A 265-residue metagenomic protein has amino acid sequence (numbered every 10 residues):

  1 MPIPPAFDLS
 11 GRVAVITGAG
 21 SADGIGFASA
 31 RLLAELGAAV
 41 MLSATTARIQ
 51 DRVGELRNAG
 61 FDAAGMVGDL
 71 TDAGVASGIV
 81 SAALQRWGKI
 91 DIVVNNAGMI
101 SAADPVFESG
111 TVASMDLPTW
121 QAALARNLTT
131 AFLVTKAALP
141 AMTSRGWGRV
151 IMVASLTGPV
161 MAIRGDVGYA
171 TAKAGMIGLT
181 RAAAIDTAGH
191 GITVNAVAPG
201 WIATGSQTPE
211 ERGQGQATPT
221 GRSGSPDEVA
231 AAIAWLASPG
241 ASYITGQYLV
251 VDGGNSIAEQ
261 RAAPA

Functional and structural regions predicted by a protein language model:
P2-P5, A234, T245-A265: Short C-terminal tail/terminal secondary-structure segment of NAD(P)H-dependent dehydrogenase/reductase domains
D8-M41: Canonical Rossmann dinucleotide-binding motif of NAD(H)/NADP(H)-dependent dehydrogenases/reductases, specifically
G18, A22, I100, S114-T119 (+2 more regions): Catalytic loop of short-chain dehydrogenase/reductase
V67-I79, L117, D227-E228: The beta1-alpha1 cofactor-binding region of Rossmann-like NAD(H)/NADP(H)-dependent oxidoreductases
D104-V112, D116-Q121, Q214: Substrate-binding pocket helix/loop in short-chain dehydrogenase/reductase
T135-K136, R181: A short, exposed helix-loop element centered on a Lys and neighboring polar residues
A188, T193, I244-G246: Short, small/polar-rich loop/turn modules that mediate ligand/substrate recognition or access, typified
